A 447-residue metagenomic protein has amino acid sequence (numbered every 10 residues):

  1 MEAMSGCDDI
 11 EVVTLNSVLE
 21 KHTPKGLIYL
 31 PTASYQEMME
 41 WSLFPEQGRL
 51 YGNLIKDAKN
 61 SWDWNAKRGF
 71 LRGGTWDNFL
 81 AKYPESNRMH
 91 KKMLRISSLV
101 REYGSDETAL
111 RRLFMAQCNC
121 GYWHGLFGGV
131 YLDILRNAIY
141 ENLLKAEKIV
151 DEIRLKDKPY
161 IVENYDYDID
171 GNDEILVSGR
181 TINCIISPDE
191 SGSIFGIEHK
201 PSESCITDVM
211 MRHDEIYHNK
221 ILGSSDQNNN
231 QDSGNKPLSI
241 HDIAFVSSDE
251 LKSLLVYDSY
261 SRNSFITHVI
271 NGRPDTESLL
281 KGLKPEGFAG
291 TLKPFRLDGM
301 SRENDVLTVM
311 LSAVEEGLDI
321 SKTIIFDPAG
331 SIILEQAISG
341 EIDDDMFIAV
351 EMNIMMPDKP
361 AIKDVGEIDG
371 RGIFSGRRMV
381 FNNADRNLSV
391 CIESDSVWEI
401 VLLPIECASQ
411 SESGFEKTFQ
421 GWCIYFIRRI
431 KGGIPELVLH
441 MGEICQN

Functional and structural regions predicted by a protein language model:
M1-C7, E11, L19, Y29-L43 (+2 more regions): Loop-rich catalytic cores of soluble enzymes, especially ATP-dependent carboxylate-amine ligases and other
M1-I175, I182, D189, K200-S202: Active-site and substrate-binding clefts of carbohydrate-active enzymes
Y131-L132, A138-Y140, L144-Y160, L307 (+2 more regions): Terminal, compositionally biased non-globular sequences in eukaryotic proteins
D166, G287-I320, P328-E335, E341 (+1 more regions): Beta-strand-rich recognition/accessory modules
N172-L176, I194, R378: Short, acidic/polar N-cap/turn motifs at the starts of alpha helices
D173-I175, D298, K322: Residue-level detector of beta-strand structural context in well-folded domains
R180-D298: Acidic-aromatic substrate-binding/catalytic surfaces of carbohydrate-active enzymes
D189-E203, D208-L222, V314-L318, F326-E367 (+1 more regions): Acidic (Asp/Glu-rich), glycine- and aromatic
